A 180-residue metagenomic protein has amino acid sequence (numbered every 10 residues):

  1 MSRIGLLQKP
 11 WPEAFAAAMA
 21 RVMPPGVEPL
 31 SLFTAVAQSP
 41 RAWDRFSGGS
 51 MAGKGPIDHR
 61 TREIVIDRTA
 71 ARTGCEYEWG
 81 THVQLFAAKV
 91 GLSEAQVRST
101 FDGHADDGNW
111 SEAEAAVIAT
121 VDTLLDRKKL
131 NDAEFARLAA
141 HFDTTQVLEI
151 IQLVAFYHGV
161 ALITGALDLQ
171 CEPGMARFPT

Functional and structural regions predicted by a protein language model:
M1-T180: Hydrophobic alpha-helical segments
